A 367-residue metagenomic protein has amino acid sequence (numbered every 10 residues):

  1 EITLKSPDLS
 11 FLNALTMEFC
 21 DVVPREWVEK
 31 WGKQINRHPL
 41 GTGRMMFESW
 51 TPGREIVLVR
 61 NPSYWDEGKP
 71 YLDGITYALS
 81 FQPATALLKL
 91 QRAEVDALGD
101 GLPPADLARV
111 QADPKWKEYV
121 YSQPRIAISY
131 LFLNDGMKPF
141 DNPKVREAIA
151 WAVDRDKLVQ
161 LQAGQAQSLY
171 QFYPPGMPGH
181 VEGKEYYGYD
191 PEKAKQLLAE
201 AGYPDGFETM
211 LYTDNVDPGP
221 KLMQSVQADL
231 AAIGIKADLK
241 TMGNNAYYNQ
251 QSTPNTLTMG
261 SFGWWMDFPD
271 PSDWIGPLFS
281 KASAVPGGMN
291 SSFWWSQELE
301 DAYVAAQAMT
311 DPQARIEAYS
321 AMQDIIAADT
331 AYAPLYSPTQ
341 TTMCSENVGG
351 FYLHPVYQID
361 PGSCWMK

Functional and structural regions predicted by a protein language model:
E1-R25: Surface-exposed binding/hinge segments that line and control ligand-binding clefts or catalytic entry sites
I2, G43-M46, I56-V57, D73-A78 (+4 more regions): Short, well-ordered beta-strand elements
M17-W50, D66-L72, R109-I126, F132-P143 (+6 more regions): Short, solvent-exposed loop/beta-turn-alpha elements that line the ligand-binding surface or hinge of extracytoplasmic
V59-R60, F140-A228, A232-I233, W295 (+2 more regions): Append "and occasionally in soluble cytosolic enzymes with long acidic Gly/Pro-rich linkers
P62-R109, Q227, K236: Ligand-site clamp/hinge motif
A84-V95, R109, P114, P143-K144 (+2 more regions): Short helices/loops that flank or line small-molecule/ion binding pockets
A97, M210, A228-A282, A318 (+1 more regions): Periplasmic binding protein-like
L102-P114, M266-D270: A ligand-binding cleft/hinge motif common to bilobed small-molecule-binding domains
